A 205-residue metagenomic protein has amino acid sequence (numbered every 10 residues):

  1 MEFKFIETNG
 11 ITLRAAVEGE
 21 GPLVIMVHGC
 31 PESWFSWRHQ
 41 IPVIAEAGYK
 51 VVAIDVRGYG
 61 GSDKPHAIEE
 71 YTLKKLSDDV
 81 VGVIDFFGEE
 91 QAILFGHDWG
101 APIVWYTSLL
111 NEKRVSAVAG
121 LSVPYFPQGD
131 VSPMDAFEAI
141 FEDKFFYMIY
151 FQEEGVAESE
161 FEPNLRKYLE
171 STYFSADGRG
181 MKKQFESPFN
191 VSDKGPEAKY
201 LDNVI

Functional and structural regions predicted by a protein language model:
M1-F3, G19-G21, G129-M134: Generic structural signal for short, solvent-exposed loop/turn connectors between secondary structure elements
M1-T12: N-terminal cap/lid segment of alpha/beta-hydrolase-fold proteins
K4, M26, V52-D55, F95 (+1 more regions): Conserved Rossmann-like nucleotide-binding pocket used by diverse enzymes that bind dinucleotide cofactors
F5, W34-W37, W99, W105: A residue-identity detector for tryptophan
E7-N9, G19-G21, G88: Short loop/turn positions at the edges of beta-strands in beta-sheet-rich folds
T8, V56, V123: Active-site donor-binding loop signature of nucleotide-sugar glycosyltransferases
L13, G61-D63, E70-F95, W99-I205: Flexible "cap/lid" subdomain of the alpha/beta-hydrolase fold that forms the substrate-access gate
R14-K64, V83: Conserved HGGG/HGGXW glycine-rich cap/lid loop of the alpha/beta-hydrolase fold
